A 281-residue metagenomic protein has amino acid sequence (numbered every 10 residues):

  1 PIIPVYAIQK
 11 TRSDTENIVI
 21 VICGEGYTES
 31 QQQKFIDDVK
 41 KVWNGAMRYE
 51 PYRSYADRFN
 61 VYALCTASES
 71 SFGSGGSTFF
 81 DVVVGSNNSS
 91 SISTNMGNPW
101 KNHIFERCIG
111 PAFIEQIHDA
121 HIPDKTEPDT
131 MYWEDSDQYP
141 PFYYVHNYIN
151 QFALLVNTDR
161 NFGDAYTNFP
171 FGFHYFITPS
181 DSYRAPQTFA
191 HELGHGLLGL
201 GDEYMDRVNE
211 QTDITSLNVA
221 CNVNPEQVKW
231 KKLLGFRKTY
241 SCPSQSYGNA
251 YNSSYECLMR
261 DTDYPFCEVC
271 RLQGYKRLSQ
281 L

Functional and structural regions predicted by a protein language model:
I2-I149, T158-R160: Propeptide-to-catalytic entry region of secreted or membrane-anchored zinc metalloproteases
N17, R58, N150, A185 (+2 more regions): Extracellular structured ligand-interaction cores
S30-Q32, S71-S74, N161-H174, L198 (+1 more regions): Extracytoplasmic/secreted cell-surface and envelope-processing proteins
Q32-F35, N168-A190: Short pre-active-site segment immediately N-terminal to the catalytic Zn-binding motif
D37-G45, H195, C257, L272 (+1 more regions): Solvent-exposed, polar/charged alpha-helical surfaces in well-ordered, non-transmembrane soluble domains, broadly
W43, Q187-E203: Active-site recognition of the HExxH zinc-binding catalytic motif
L155-G163, D263: Short, flexible beta-strand-to-coil junctions
G201-L281: Replace "(M1/M4/M9/M12/WLM)" with "(e.g., M1/M4/M8/M9/M12/M26/WLM)" and add "not limited to" to clarify scope
